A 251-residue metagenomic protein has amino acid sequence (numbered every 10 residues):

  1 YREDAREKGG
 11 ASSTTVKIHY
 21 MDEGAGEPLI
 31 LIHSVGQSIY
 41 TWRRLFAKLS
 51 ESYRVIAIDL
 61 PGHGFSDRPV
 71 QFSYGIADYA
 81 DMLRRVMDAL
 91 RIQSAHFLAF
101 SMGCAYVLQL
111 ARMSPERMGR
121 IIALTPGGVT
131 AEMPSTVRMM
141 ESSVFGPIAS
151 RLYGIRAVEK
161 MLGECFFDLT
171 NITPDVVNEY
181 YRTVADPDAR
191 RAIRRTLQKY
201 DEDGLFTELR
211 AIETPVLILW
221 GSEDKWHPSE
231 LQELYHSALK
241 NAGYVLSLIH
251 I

Functional and structural regions predicted by a protein language model:
G10-E23, A57-M102: Active-site loop/oxyanion-hole signature of alpha/beta-hydrolase fold enzymes
V16-F65: Conserved HGGG/HGGXW glycine-rich cap/lid loop of the alpha/beta-hydrolase fold
I18, M133, V137, L152-A211: Conserved alpha/beta-hydrolase catalytic His-Asp/Glu region
R112, G119-S150: Flexible "cap/lid" loop of the alpha/beta hydrolase fold
I212, I218-W220: Short beta-strand/loop motif that positions the catalytic acidic residue of the alpha/beta-hydrolase fold
T214, P228-S237: Short alpha-helix in the alpha/beta-hydrolase fold that links the catalytic acid
E223-H227: Acidic catalytic loop of the alpha/beta-hydrolase fold
I249-I251: Conserved small/polar residues in nucleotide/adenosyl-binding loops
